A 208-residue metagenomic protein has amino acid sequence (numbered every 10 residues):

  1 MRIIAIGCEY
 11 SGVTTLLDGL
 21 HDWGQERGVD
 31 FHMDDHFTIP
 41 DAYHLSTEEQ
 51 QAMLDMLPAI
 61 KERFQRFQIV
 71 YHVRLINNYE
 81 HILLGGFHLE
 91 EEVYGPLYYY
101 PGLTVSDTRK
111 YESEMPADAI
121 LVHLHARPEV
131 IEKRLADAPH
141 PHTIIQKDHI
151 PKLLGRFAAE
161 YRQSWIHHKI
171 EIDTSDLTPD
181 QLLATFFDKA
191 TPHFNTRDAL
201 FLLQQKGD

Functional and structural regions predicted by a protein language model:
R2: Walker A (P-loop) ATP-phosphate-binding motif of ABC ATPase nucleotide-binding domains
A5: Hydrophobic anchor at the beta1->P-loop junction of P-loop NTPases
C8: P-loop (Walker A) phosphate-binding loop of NTP-binding proteins
S11-V13: Conserved glycine(s) of the Walker
D18-I76: Conserved substrate/cofactor phosphate-moiety recognition/catalytic segment in nucleotide-dependent phosphotransferases
G24, H140, G155-D208: NTP-dependent small-molecule kinase module
D55-P116: Glycine-rich phosphate-binding loop used to anchor ATP phosphates in small-molecule kinases, encompassing both
Y94, Y98, G102, R109-E160: A glycine- and Lys/Arg-enriched "phosphate-lid" helix/loop adjacent to the NTP-binding pocket of small-molecule kinases
